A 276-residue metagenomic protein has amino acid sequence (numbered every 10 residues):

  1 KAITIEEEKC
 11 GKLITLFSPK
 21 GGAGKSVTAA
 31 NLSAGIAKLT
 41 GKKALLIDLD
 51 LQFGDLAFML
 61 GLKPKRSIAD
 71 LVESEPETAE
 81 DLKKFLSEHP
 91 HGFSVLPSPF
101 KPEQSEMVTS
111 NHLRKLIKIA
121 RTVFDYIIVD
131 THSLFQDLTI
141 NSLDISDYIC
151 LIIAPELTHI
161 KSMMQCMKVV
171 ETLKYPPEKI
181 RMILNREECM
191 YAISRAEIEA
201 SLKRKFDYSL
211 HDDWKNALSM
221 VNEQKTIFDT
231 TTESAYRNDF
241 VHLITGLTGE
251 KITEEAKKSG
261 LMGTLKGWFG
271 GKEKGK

Functional and structural regions predicted by a protein language model:
K1-L13, T172, K179-I180, L184 (+1 more regions): Acidic-aromatic/histidine active-site loop/patch
K12-F58: Walker A/P-loop phosphate-binding motif and the immediately C-terminal alpha-helix
P19, A154, I180-A192, S209-N216: G-domain G4 guanine-recognition motif of GTPases
L39-V95: Phosphate-binding loop that captures ATP/GTP phosphates
S74-F135, I140, I160: Cytosolic-facing regulatory segments adjacent to core modules
S146-M164: Conserved Switch II/interswitch segment of TRAFAC-class P-loop GTPases
M164-P176: Conserved C-terminal guanine-recognition region of P-loop GTPase G domains, centered on the G4
E199-I227, F240: Beta-strand-loop-alpha "switch" segments that mediate conformational coupling across diverse proteins
